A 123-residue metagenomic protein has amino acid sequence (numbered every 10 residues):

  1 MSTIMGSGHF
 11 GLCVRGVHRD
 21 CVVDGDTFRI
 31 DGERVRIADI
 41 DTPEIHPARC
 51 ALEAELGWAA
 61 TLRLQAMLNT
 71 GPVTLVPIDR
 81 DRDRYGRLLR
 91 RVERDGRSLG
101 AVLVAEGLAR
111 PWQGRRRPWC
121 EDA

Functional and structural regions predicted by a protein language model:
M1-A123: Small beta-barrel nucleic-acid-binding modules, primarily SNase/OB-fold domains and secondarily Tudor-like barrels
